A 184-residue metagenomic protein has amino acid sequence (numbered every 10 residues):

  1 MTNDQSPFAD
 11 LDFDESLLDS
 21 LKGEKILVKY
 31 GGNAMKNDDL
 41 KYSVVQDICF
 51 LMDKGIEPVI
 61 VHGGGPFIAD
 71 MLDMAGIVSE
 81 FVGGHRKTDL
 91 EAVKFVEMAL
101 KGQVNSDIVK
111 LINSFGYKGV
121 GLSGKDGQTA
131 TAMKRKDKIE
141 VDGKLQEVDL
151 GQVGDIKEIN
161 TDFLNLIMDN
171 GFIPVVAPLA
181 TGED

Functional and structural regions predicted by a protein language model:
M1-D184: Nucleotide/pyrophosphate-binding catalytic subdomain
